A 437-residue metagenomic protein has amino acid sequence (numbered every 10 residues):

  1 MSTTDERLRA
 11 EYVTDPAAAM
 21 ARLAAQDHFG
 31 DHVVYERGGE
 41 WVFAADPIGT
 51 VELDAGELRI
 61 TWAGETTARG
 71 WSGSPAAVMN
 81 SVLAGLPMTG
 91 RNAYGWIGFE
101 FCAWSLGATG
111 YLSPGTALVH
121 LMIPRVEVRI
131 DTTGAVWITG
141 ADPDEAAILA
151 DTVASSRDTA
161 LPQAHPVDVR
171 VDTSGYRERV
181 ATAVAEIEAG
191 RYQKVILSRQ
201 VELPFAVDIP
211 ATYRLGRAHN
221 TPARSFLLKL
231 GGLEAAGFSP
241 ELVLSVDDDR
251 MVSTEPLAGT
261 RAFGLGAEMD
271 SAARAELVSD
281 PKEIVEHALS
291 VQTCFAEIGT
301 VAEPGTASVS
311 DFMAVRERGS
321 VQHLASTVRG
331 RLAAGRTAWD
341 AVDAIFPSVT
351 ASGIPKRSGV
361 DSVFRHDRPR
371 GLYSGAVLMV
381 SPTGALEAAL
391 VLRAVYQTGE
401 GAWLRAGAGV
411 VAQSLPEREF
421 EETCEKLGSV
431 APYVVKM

Functional and structural regions predicted by a protein language model:
M1-E57, A63: An N-terminal JmjN-like helical accessory module and its immediate linker preceding a catalytic domain
S2-T4, R191-K194, V301-A307, S320-H323 (+2 more regions): Short acidic (Asp/Glu) and glycine-rich catalytic loops that position anionic groups and cofactors
V34-R37, V42-D54, A117, L121-E127 (+3 more regions): An anion-binding catalytic pocket shared by soluble metabolic enzymes
V51, G95, V128, G190 (+5 more regions): A residue-level signal for conserved active-site and pocket-lining positions in enzyme catalytic cores
T61-G64, T132-V153, S245-G319, T398-M437: Cytosolic ligand/metal-binding cores
G64-T66, W71-L203, Q397, G428-M437: Non-catalytic accessory segments adjacent to catalytic cores
G95-I97, S225-L228, G371-L378: A short glycine-rich, hydrophobically flanked beta-strand micro-motif that places a catalytic Asp/Glu for divalent metal
L324-M437: Conserved hydrophobic core element of enzyme catalytic domains
